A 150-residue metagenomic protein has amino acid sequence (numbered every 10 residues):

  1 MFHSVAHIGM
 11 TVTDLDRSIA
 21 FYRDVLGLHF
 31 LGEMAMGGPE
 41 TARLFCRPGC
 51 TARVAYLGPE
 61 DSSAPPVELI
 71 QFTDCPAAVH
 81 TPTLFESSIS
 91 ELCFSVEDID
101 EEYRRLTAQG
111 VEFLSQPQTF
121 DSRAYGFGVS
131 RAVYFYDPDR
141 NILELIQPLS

Functional and structural regions predicted by a protein language model:
H3-A6, M10: N-terminal leader/capping segments at the start of a protein or of a new domain
V5, S87-S90: Eukaryotic phosphotyrosine signaling hubs
M10, F94-S150: Vicinal oxygen chelate
T11-S63, E101, G126-G128: Core segments of cupin and vicinal oxygen chelate
G38-T41, A77, T119-D121: A cross-kingdom feature marking solvent-exposed beta-strand/loop segments within repeated, beta-rich binding/scaffold
V67-Q71, A78, P82, E86-S87: Helix-adjacent hinge/juxtasegments
Q71-D74, P148-L149: Acetyl-CoA-dependent GNAT
